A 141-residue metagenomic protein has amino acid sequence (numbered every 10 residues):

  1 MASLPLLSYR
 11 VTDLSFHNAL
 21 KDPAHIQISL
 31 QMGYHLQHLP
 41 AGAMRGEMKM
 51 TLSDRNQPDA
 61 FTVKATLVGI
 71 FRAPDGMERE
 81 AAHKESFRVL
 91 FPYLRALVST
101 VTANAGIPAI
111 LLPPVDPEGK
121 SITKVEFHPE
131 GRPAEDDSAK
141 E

Functional and structural regions predicted by a protein language model:
M1-V89, A96-E141: N-terminal intrinsically disordered, cationic/polar leader segments that include organellar targeting peptides
